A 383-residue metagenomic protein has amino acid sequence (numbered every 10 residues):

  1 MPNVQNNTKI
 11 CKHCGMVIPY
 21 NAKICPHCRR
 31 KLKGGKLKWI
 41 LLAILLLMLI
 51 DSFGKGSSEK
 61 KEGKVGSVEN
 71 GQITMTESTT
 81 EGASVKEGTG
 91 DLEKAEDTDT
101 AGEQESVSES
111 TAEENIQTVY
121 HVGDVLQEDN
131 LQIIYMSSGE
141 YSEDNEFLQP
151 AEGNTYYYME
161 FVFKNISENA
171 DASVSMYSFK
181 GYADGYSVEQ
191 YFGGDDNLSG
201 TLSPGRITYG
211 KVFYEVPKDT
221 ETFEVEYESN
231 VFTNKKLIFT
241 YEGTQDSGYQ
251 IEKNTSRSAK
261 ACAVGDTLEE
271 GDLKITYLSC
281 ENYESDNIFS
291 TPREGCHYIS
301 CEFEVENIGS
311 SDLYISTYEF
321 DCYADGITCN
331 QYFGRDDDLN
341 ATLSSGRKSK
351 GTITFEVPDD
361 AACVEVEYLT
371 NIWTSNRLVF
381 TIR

Functional and structural regions predicted by a protein language model:
M1-K38: Cys/His-rich metal-coordination motifs, chiefly Zn-binding "fingers/knuckles"
I40-S52: Hydrophobic membrane-insertion alpha-helices, especially the h-region of bacterial N-terminal signal peptides
S52-R383: Conserved functional micro-motifs across diverse proteins
